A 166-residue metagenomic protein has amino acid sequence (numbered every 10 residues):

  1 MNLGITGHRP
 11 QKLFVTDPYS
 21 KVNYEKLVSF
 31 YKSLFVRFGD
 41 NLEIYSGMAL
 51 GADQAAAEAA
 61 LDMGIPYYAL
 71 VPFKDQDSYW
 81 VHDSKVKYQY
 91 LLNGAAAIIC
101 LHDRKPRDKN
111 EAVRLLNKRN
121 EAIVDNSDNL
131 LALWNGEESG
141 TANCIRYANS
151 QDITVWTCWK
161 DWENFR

Functional and structural regions predicted by a protein language model:
M1-R166: Acidic/glycine-enriched connector segments
